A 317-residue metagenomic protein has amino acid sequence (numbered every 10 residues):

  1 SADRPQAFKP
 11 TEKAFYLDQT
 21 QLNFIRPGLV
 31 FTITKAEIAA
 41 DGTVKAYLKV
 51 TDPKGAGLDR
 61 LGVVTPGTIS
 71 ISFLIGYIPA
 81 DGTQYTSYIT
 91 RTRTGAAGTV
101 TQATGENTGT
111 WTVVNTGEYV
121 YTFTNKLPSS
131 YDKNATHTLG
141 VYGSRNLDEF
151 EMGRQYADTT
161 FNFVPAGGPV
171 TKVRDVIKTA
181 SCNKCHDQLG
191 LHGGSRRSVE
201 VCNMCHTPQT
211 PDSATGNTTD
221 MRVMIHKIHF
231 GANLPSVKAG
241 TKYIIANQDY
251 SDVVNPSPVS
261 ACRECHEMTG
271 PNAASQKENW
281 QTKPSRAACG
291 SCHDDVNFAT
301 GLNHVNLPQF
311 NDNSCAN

Functional and structural regions predicted by a protein language model:
A2-I25: A eukaryote-biased signal for short, well-structured alpha-helical docking elements
L17-A39: Low-complexity, acidic Ser/Thr/Pro/Gly-rich terminal tails and inter-domain linkers that flank the onset of structured
A39-S285, S291-N297: Extended surface/linker regions that mediate inter-domain or inter-protein docking in multi-component redox
S285, S291-N317: Repeat-solenoid scaffold signature
